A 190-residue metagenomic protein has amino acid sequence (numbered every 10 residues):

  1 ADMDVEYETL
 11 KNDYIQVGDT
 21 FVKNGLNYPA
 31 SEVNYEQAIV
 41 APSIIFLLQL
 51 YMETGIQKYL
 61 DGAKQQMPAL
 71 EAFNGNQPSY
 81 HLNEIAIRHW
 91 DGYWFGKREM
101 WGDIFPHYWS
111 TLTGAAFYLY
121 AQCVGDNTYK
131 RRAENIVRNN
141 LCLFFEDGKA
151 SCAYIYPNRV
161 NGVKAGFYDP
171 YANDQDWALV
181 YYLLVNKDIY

Functional and structural regions predicted by a protein language model:
A1-M3, Y7, Y14-I15, D19-F21 (+1 more regions): Aromatic-lined, polymer-binding surfaces characteristic of secreted/periplasmic polysaccharide-degrading enzymes
M3-L10, Y14, L60-K64, K130: Alpha-helical repeat scaffolds
N24-N34, G96-W101: Active-site-adjacent structural elements in folded domains
S43-Y190: Terminal, non-catalytic domain-edge segments
